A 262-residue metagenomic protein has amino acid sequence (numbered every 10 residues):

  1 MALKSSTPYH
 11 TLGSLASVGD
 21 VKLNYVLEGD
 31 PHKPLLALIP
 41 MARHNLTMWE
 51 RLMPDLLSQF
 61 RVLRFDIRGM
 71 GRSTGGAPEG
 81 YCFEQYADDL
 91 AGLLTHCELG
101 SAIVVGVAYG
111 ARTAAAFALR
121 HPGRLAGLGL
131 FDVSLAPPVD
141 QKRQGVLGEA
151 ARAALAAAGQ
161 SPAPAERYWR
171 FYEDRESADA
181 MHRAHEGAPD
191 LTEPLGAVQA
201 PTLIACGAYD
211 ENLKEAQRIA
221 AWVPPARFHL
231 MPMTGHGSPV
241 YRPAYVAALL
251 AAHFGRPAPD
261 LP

Functional and structural regions predicted by a protein language model:
L3-K22: N-terminal cap/lid segment of alpha/beta-hydrolase-fold proteins
V21-R72: Conserved HGGG/HGGXW glycine-rich cap/lid loop of the alpha/beta-hydrolase fold
R51-P54, L63-V105, A248: Active-site loop/oxyanion-hole signature of alpha/beta-hydrolase fold enzymes
R112-R120, L125-A156: Flexible "cap/lid" loop of the alpha/beta hydrolase fold
A165-E193, A208: Hydrophobic, aromatic-rich cap/lid helix
V198, I204-C206: Short beta-strand/loop motif that positions the catalytic acidic residue of the alpha/beta-hydrolase fold
E211-A216: Conserved alpha/beta-hydrolase "acid-adjacent" motif
A226-R227, M231-P262: Catalytic active-site module of serine/aspartate enzymes centered on a nucleophile-bearing elbow/loop
